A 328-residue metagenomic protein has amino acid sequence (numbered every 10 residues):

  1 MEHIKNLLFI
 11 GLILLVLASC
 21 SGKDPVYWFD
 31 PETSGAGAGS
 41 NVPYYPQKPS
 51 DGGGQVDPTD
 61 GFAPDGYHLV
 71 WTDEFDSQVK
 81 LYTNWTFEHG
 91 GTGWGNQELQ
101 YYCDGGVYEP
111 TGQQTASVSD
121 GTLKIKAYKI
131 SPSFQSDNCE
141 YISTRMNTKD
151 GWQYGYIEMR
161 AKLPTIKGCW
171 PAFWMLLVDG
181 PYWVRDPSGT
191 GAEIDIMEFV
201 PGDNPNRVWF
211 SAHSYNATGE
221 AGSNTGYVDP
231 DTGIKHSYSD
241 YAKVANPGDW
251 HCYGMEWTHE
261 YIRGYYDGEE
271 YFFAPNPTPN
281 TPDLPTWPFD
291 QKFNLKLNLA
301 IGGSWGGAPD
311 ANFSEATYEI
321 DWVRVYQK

Functional and structural regions predicted by a protein language model:
M1-L8: Bacterial N-terminal signal peptides that target proteins for export
A18-S19: C-terminal motif of bacterial Sec signal peptides marking the signal peptidase cleavage site
G22-K328: GH16 jelly-roll
